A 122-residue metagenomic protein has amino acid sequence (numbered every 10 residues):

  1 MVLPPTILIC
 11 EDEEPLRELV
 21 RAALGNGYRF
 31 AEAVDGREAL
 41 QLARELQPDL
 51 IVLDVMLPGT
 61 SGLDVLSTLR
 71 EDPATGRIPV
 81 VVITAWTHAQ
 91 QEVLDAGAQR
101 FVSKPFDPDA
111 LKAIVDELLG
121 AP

Functional and structural regions predicted by a protein language model:
E11, T84: Conserved acidic carboxylate
E13-A31: Two-component/phosphorelay signaling modules centered on CheY-like receiver
P15, F106-E117: C-terminal output helix
D35-E38, S61-D64: Acidic catalytic/metal-coordinating carboxylates
R37-R44, K112: Alpha2 helix of the CheY-like receiver
D54: Active-site residues of response regulator receiver
P58, G76: The feature encodes the CheY-like receiver
L63-D64, W86-S103, A113: Alpha4 helix (beta4-alpha4-beta5 surface) of REC/receiver domains from two-component response regulators
